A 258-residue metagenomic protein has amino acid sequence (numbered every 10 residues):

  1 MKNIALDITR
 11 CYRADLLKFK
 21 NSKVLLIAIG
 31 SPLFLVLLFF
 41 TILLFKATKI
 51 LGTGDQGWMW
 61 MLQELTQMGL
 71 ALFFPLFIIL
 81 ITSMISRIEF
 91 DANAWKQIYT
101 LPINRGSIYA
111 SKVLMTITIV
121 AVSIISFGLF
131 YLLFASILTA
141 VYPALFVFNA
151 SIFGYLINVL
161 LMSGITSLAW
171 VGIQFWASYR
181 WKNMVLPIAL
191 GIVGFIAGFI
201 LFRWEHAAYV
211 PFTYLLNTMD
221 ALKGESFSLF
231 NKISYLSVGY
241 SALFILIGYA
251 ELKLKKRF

Functional and structural regions predicted by a protein language model:
M1-P32: Aromatic- and glycine-rich beta-strand/loop motifs that create alpha-glucan
K2, K18, G239-F258: Junction motif at the cytosolic side of a transmembrane helix
S22-K23, N104, K182-M184: Short loop-to-helix capping motifs
K23, I27-L38, I108, L114-F130 (+1 more regions): Hydrophobic alpha-helical membrane-insertion segments
V36-L80, S111-F175, Y179, M219-E225 (+2 more regions): Secretory targeting signals
T41-F45, R180-T213: Transmembrane helix segments
I85-T118: Helix-loop-helix units of permease transmembrane domains in multi-pass membrane transporters, especially ABC
I88, L101, L132, S136 (+2 more regions): Transmembrane helix-loop junction
